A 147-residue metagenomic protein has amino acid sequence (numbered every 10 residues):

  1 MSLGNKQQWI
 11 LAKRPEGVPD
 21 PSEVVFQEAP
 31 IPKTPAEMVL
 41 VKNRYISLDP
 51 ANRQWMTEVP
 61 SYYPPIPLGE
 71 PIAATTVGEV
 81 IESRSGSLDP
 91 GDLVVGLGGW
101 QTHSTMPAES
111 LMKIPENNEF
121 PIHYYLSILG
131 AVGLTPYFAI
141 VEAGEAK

Functional and structural regions predicted by a protein language model:
S2-W9: Short structural boundary motif marking the start of a folded domain
Q8, N43, P136: Terminal peptide-recognition signature
A12-G17, I46-L48: Short polar catalytic/cofactor-binding loops
P19-P30: Short glycine/threonine/proline-enriched tight-turn/helix- or strand-capping micro-motif at secondary-structure
F26-E28, R53-Q54, V77, H103-T105: Well-ordered beta-strand positions in beta-sheet-rich domains
I31-L48, M56-W100: Glycine-rich beta-strand-centered segment in the early N-terminal region that forms part of a ligand/cofactor-binding
A74-E79, P90-K147: NAD(P)H dinucleotide-binding glycine-rich loop of Rossmann-like/cofactor-binding domains, especially the beta1-alpha1
